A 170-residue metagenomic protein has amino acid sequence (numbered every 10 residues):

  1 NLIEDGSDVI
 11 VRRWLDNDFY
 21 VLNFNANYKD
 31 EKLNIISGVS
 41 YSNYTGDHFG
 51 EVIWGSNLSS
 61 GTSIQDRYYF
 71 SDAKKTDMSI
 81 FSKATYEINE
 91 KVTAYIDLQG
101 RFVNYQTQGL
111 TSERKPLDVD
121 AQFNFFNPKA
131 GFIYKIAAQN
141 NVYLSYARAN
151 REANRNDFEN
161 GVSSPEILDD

Functional and structural regions predicted by a protein language model:
N1-T111, I133-K135, S145: Face-selective signature of the C-terminal outer-membrane beta-barrel domain
S59, L117, S164-P165: Short, structured secondary-structure boundary patches
D77-S79, F125-K129, D170: Transmembrane beta-barrel architecture of outer membranes
F102-T111, Y134-D170: Surface-exposed extracellular loop regions of Gram-negative outer-membrane beta-barrel proteins, predominantly
T111-L117: Short helix/strand-bridging catalytic loops that position acidic/His residues to coordinate divalent metals and engage
F123-F125, R148: Active-site-proximal structural scaffolding
